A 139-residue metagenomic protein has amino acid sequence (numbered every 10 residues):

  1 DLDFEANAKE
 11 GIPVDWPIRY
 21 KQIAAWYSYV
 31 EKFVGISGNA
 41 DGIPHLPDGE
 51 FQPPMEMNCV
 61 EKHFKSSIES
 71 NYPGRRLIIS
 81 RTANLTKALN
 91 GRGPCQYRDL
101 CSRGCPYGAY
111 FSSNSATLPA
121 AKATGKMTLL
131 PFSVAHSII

Functional and structural regions predicted by a protein language model:
D3-V134: Conserved redox-cofactor binding core of oxidoreductases
